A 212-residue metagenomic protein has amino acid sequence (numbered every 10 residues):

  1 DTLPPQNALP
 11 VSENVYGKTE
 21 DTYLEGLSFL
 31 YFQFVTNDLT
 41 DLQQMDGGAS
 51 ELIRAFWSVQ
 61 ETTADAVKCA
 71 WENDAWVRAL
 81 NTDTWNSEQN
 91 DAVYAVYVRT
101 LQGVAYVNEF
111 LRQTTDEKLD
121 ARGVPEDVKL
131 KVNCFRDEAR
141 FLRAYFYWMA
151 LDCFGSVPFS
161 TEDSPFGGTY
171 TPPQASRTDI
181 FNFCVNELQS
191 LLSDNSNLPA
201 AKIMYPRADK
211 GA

Functional and structural regions predicted by a protein language model:
D1-C153, V157-N182, N197-I203: Short acidic-aromatic linear motifs embedded in glycine-rich loops, typified by GG[WY][YF]DAGD(H) and related
L188: Specific aromatic-rich, kink-prone transmembrane helix
P206-A212: Amphipathic alpha-helical protein-interaction segments enriched in hydrophobic
